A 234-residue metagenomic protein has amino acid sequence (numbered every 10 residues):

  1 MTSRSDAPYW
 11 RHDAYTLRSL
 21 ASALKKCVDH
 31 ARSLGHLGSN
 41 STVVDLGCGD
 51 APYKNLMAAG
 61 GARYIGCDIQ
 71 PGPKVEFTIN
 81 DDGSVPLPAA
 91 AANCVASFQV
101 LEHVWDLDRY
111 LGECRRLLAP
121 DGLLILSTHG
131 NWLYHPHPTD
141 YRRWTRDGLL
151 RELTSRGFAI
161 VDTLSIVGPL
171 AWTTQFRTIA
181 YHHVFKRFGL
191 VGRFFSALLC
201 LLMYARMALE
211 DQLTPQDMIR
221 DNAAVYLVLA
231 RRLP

Functional and structural regions predicted by a protein language model:
M1-A90, C94-F98, L111, I219-L227 (+1 more regions): Conserved N-terminal segment of class I S-adenosyl-L-methionine
W10, W105-R109, E113, A119 (+1 more regions): S-adenosyl-L-methionine-dependent methyltransferase catalytic module, highlighting the catalytic core
F98-L101, S127: Residues lining the SAM
